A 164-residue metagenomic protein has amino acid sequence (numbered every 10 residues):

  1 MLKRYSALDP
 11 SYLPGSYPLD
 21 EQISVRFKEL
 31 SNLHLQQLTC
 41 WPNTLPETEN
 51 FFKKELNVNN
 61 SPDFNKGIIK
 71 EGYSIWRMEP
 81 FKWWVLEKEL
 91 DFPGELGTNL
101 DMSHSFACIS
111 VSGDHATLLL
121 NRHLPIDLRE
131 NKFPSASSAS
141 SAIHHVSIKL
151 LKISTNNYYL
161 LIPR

Functional and structural regions predicted by a protein language model:
M1-R164: Basic, glycine/lysine-rich polyanion-binding surfaces/domains
